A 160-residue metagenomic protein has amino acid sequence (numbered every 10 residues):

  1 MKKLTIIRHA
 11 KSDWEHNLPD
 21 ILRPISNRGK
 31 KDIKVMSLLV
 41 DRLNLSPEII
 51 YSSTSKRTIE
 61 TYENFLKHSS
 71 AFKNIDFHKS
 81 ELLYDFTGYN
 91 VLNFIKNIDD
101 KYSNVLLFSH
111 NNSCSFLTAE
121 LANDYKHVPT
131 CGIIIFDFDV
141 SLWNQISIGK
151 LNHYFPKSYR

Functional and structural regions predicted by a protein language model:
K2-K3, I7-L82, Y125-V128: Active-site-proximal alpha-helix that buttresses catalytic centers in soluble enzyme cores
A10-K11, K56, L83, N111-S113 (+2 more regions): Short, flexible active-site-adjacent loop segments at beta-strand->alpha-helix junctions, enriched in small/polar
L39, N64, H68, N97 (+2 more regions): Active-site catalytic microenvironments for nucleophilic, acid-base chemistry
T61-F65, V91, L117-T118: Hydrophobic packing residues within well-ordered alpha-helices of enzyme cores
L83-I95: Short alpha-helix plus adjacent loop in nuclease-associated cores
I98-L106, N111-C131: Non-DNA-binding regulatory cores of transcription-related proteins, predominantly C-terminal effector-binding
D124-Y159: Domain-level recognition of soluble alpha/beta enzyme cores, biased toward histidine phosphatases/phosphomutases
